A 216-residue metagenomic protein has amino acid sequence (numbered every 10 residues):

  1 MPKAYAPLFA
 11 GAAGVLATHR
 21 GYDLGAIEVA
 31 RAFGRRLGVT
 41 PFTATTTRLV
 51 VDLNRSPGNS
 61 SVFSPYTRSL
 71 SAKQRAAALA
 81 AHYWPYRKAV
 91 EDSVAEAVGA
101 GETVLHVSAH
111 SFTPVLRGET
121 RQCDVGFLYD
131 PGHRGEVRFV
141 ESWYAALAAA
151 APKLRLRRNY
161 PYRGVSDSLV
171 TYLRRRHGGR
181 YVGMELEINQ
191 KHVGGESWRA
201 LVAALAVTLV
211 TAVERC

Functional and structural regions predicted by a protein language model:
M1-C216: N-terminal catalytic or cofactor-binding beta/alpha core of small enzyme domains
